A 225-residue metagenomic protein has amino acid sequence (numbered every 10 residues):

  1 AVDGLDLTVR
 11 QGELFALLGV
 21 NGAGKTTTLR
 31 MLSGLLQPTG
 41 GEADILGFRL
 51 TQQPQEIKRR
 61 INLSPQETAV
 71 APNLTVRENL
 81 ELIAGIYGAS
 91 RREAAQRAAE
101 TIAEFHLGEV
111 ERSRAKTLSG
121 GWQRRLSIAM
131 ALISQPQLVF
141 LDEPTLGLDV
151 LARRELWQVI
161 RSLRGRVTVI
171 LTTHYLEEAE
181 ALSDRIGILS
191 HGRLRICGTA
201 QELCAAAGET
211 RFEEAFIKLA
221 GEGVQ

Functional and structural regions predicted by a protein language model:
S33: Helix-to-loop junction immediately C-terminal to a conserved catalytic motif
N73, R114-G121: Conserved ABC ATPase signature
E81, G85, R92-V110: Conserved ABC ATPase "signature" region
V139-E143: Catalytic Walker B motif of ABC-type/P-loop ATPase nucleotide-binding domains
C197-G198: ABC ATPase "signature
